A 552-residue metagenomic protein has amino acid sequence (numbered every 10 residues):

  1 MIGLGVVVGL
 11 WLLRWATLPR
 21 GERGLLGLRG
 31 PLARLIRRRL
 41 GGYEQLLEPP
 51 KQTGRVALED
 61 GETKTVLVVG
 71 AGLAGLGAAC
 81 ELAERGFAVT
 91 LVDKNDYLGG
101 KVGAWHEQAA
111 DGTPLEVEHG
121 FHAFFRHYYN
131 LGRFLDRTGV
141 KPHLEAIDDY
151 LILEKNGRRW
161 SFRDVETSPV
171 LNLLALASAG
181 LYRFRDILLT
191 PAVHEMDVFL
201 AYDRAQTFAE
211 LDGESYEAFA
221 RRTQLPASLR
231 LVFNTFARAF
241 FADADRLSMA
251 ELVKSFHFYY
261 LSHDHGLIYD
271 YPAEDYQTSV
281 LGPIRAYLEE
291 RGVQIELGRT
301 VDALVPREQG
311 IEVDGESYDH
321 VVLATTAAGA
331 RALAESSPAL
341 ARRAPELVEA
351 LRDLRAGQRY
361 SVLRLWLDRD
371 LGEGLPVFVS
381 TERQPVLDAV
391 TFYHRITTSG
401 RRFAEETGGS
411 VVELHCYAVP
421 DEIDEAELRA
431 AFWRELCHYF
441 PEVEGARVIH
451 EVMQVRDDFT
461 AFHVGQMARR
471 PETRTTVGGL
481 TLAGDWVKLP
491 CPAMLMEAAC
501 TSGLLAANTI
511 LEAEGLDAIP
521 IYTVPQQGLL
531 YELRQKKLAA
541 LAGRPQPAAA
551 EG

Functional and structural regions predicted by a protein language model:
G3-L47, E62, R299-V412, Y417-I423 (+3 more regions): Mid-domain catalytic core of redox enzymes that form a hydrophobic substrate pocket/lid adjacent to a catalytic redox
T63-L91: N-terminal Rossmann-like FAD-binding beta1-loop-alpha1 element of flavoenzymes
A83-Q108: Glycine-rich FAD pyrophosphate-binding loop
K101, A110-A146: Conserved FAD-binding subdomain of flavin-dependent enzymes
L131-G132, D136-R137, K141-V253: Mobile amphipathic helical/loop "lid" adjacent to a hydrophobic cofactor/ligand pocket
S255-I311, S317-H320: Helical element adjacent to the flavin cofactor pocket in flavoenzyme catalytic cores
G400-E406, R456-P490: FAD-binding beta-loop-beta segment adjacent to the flavin cofactor pocket
T509-G552: Active-site-proximal substrate-binding core of FAD-dependent oxidoreductases
